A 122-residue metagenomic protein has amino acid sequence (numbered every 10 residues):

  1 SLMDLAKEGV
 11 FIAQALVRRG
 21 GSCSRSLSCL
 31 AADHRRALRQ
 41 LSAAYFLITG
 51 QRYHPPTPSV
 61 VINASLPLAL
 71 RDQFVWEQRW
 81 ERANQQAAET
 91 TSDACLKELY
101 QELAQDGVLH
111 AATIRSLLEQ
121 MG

Functional and structural regions predicted by a protein language model:
S1-G122: Non-heme di-metal
